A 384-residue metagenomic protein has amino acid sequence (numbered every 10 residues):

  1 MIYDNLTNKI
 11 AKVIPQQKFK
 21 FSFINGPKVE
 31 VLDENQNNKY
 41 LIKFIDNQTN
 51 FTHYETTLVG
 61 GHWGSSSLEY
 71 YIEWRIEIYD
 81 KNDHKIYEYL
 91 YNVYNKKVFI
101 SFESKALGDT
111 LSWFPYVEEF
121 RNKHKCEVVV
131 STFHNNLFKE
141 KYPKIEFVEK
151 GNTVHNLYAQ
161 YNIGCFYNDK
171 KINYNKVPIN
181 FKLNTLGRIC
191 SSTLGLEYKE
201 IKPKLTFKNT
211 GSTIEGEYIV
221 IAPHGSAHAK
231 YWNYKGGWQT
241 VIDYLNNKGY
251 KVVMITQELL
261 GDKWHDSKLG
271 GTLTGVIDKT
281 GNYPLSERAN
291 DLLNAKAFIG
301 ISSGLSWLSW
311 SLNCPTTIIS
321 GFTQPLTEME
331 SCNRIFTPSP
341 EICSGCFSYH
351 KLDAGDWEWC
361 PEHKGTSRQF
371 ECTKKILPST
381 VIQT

Functional and structural regions predicted by a protein language model:
M1-T384: Catalytic machinery of carbohydrate-active enzymes, primarily nucleotide-sugar-dependent glycosyltransferases
